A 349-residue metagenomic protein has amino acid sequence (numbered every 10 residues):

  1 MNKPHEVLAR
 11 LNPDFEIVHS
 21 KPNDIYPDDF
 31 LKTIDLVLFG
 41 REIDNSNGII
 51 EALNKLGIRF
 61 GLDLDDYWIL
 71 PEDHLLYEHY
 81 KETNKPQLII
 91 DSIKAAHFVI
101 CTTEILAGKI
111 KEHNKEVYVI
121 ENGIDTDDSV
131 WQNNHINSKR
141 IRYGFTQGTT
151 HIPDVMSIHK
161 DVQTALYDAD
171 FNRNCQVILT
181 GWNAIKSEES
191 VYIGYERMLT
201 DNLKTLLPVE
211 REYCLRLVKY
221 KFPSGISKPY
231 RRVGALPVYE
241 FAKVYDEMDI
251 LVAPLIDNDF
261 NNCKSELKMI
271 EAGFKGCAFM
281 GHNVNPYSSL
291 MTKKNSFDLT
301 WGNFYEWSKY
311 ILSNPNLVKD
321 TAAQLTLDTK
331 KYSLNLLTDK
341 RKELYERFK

Functional and structural regions predicted by a protein language model:
M1-D44: N-terminal pre-catalytic "stem/leader" segment of glycosyltransferase-like enzymes
M1-L11, D125-E240, D246: Conserved catalytic-core segment of nucleotide-activated headgroup transferases in glycan assembly
L53-E72: Active-site proximal beta-strand in glycosyltransferases
Y80-F98: Membrane-proximal helix-turn-helix segments that form the acceptor-binding/catalytic region of lipid-linked
I105, G123: Carbohydrate-associated surface elements
T150-P153, P237-G273, M280-S289: Nucleotide-sugar-dependent
S288-Y310: Change "using UDP/GDP/dTDP sugars" to "using nucleotide sugars
G302, P315-R347: A charged, aromatic-enriched C-terminal amphipathic alpha-helix characteristic of glycosyltransferases across folds
